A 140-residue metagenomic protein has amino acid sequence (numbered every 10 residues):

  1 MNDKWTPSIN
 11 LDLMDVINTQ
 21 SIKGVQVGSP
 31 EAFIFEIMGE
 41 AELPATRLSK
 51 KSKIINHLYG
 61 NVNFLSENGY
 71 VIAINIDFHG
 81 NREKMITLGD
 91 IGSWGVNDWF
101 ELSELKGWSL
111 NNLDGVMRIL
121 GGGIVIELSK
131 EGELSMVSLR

Functional and structural regions predicted by a protein language model:
M1-R140: Short helix/turn-capping signatures at newly exposed starts of structured segments
